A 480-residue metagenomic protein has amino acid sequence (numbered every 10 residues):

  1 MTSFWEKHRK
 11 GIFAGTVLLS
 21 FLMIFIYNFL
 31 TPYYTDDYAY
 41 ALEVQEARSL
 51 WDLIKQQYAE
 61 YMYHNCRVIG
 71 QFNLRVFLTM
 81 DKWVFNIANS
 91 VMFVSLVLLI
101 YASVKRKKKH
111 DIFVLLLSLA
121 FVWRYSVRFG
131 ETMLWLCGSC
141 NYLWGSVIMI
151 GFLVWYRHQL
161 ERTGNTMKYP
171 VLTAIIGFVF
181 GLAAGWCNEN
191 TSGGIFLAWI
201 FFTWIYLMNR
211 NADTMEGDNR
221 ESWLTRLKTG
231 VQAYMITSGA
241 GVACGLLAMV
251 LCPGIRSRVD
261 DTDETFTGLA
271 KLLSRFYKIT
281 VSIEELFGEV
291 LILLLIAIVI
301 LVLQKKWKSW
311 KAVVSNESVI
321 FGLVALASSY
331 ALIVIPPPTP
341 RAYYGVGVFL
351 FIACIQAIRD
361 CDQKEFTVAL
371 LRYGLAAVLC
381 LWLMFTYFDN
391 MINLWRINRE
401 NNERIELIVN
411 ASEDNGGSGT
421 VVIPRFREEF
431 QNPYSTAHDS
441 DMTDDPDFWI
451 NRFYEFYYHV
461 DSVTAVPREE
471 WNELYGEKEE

Functional and structural regions predicted by a protein language model:
S3-E60, L78-L96, K105-D111, W223 (+1 more regions): Intrinsically disordered, polar/acidic, low-complexity terminal segments
R9-F13, K107-L116, Y169-T173, K228-S238 (+2 more regions): Membrane-interfacial loop-to-transmembrane alpha-helix junctions, especially the N-terminal start
R9-M23, V114-A120, I176-V179, T237-C244: Alpha-helical transmembrane segments
I26-I87, L136, G181, G185-W310 (+2 more regions): Transmembrane catalytic cores of multi-pass membrane glycosyltransferases and polysaccharide-assembly enzymes
F93-V104, I148-L160, L197-W204, L295-L303 (+1 more regions): Transmembrane alpha-helical segments
I112-L160, N188, G288-I292, L326-A357: Membrane-interface micro-motifs in multi-pass membrane enzymes
H158-L182: Short hydrophobic alpha-helices at membrane interfaces in multi-pass membrane enzymes
T173-A174, D360-T386: Signature aromatic-anchored transmembrane alpha helix within multi-pass, membrane-resident enzymes that catalyze glycan
